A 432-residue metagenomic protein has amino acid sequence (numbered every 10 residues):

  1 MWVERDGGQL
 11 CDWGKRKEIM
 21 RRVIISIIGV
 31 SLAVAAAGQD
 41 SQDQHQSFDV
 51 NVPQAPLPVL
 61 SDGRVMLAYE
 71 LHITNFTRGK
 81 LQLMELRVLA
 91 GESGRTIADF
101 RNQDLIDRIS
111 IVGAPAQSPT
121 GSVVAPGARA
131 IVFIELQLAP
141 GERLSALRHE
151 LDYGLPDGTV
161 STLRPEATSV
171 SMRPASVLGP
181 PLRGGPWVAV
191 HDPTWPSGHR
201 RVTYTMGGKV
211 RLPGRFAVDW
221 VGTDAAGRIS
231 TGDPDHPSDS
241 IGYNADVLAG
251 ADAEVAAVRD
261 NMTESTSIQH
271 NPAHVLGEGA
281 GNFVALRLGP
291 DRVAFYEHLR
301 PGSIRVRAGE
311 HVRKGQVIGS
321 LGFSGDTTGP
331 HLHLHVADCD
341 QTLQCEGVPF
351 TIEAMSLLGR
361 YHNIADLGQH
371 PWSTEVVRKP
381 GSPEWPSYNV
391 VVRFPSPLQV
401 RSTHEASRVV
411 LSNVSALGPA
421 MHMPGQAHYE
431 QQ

Functional and structural regions predicted by a protein language model:
P53, G63-E70: Short, solvent-exposed loop/turn segments enriched in Ser/Thr/Gly
I73-K80: Asparagine-centered strand-capping/turn motif at beta-strand->loop junctions
A98-G141: Intrinsically disordered, low-complexity Pro/Gly/Ser/Thr-rich segments with frequent PxxP/GP/PP motifs and embedded
Q137-V177: Terminal connector regions
M172-H191, G198-V202, T231, H274-E278 (+3 more regions): Acidic, glycine-rich catalytic/binding loops that coordinate metals and/or anionic ligands
G242, E254-R300: Zn2+-dependent peptidoglycan hydrolase active-site motif and core
A253-V255, G309-L321: A structural signal for short beta-strand/turn segments enriched in small hydrophobics and glycine
R292-G315: Short histidine-centered loop motifs in beta-beta connectors
